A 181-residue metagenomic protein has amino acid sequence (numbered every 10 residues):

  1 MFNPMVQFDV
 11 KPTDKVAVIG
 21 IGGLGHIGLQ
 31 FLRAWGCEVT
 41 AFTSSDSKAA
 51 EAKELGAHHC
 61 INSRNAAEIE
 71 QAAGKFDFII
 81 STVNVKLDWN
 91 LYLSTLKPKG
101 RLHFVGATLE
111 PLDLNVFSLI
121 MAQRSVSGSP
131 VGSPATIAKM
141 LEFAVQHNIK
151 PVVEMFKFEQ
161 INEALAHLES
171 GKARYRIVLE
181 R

Functional and structural regions predicted by a protein language model:
V6-K11: Glycine-rich helix-loop-beta junction characteristic of Rossmann-like nucleotide cofactor-binding loops
P12-I21, R33-W89: Adenosine-nucleotide cofactor-binding segment
G20-L24, A107: Glycine-rich Rossmann-fold phosphate-binding loop(s) that bind the pyrophosphate of adenine dinucleotide cofactors
H26-L29: Residues forming the Rossmann-fold NAD(P)(H) cofactor-binding site
S94-L96: Conserved helix-to-beta-strand junction in the class I
G100-R101: Glycine-centered, small-residue-biased loops immediately flanking beta-strands in adenine/cofactor-binding cores
G106-Q123, P134-L141: Rossmann-fold NAD(P)-binding glycine/threonine-rich loop
P134-R181: C-terminal hydrophobic helical "lid"/dimerization subdomain of Rossmann-like NAD(P)H-dependent oxidoreductases
